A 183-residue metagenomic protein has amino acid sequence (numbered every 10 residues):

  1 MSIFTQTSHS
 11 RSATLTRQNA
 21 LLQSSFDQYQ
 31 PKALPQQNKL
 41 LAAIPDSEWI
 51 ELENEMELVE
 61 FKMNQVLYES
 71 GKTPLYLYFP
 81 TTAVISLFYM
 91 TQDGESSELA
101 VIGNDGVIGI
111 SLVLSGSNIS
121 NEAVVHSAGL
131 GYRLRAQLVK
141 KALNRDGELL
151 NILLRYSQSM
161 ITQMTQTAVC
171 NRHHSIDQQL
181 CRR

Functional and structural regions predicted by a protein language model:
F4-K62, V107, L112-V113: Cyclic nucleotide-binding regulatory module and flanking cytosolic helices
S8, Q65-A128: Cyclic nucleotide-binding regulatory domains
A33, L41, K72, R172-H173: Residue-level marker of regulatory loop/turn positions in helix-turn-helix DNA-binding domains and in histidine
L52, F88, I110-S111, A142 (+1 more regions): Residues that scaffold the ATP/ADP-binding catalytic core of kinase and kinase-like folds
S127, L143-R183: Polybasic "coupling" helices that flank or enter modular domains
L138-V139: Conserved nucleotide-binding/hydrolysis micro-motifs of P-loop NTPases
